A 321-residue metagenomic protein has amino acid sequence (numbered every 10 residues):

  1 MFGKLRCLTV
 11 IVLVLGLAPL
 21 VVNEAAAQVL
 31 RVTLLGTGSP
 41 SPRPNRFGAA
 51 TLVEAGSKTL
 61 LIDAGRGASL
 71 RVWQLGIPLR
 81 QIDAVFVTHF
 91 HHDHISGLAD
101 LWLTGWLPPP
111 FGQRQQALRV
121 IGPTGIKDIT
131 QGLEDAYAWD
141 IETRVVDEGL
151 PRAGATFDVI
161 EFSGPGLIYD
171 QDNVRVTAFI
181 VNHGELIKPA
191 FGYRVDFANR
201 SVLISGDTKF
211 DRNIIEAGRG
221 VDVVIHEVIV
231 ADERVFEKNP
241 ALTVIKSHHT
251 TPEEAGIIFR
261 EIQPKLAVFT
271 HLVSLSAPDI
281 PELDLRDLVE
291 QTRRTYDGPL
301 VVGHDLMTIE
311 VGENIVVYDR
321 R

Functional and structural regions predicted by a protein language model:
M1-K4: N-terminal secretory signal peptides that target proteins for export/translocation
L8-L20: Bacterial N-terminal signal peptides
V14-G16, W73, A217: Alpha-helical transmembrane segments and their juxtamembrane interfaces
A25-V202, L283, D287-V316: Binuclear metal-dependent hydrolase catalytic cores
P109-Q115, F210-D211, E254, V273-P278 (+1 more regions): Short secondary-structure transition/capping segments
A138-W139, T243-V244, Y318-R320: Short, hinge-like loop/turn segments at secondary-structure boundaries
F191-G192, N199-L203, K209-M307: Cap/insert and terminal regions of metallo-dependent hydrolase folds
